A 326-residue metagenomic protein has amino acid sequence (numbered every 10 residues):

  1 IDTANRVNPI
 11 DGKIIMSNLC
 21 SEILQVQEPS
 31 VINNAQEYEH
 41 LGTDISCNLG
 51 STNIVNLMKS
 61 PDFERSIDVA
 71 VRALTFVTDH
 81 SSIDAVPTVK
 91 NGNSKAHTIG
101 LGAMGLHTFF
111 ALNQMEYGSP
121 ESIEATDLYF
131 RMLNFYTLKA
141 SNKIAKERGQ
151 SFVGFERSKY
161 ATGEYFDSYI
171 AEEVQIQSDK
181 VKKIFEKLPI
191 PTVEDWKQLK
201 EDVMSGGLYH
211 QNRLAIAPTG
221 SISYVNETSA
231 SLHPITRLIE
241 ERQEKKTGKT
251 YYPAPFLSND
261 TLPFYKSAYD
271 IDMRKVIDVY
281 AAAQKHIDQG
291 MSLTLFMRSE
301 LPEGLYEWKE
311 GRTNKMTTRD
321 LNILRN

Functional and structural regions predicted by a protein language model:
I1-N93, A103-N113, T228, I235-A254 (+1 more regions): Function-dense linear segments that define catalytic or interfacial modules in macromolecule-processing proteins
P9, I15-L19, D44-C47, D62-A73 (+10 more regions): Generic recognition of stable, solvent-exposed alpha-helical segments in well-folded globular domains
S21, Q27-S30, T78-H80, K182-V193 (+1 more regions): Catalytic alpha/beta core of large soluble enzyme barrels
G50-D62, I83-S94, A111-D127, D260-S267 (+1 more regions): Glycine- and acidic
I67-K90, E116-T219, M291-S292: Internal maturation/activation junctions in enzymes
T98-A103, L133-Y136, G163-Q175, E227-T228 (+1 more regions): Short glycine/threonine-rich loop-to-helix capping motif typified by GTGT followed within a few residues by an Asp-Pro
T98-E116, K309-R312, I323-N326: Hydrophobic/aromatic-rich, well-ordered segments within soluble, folded domains that form packed cores
